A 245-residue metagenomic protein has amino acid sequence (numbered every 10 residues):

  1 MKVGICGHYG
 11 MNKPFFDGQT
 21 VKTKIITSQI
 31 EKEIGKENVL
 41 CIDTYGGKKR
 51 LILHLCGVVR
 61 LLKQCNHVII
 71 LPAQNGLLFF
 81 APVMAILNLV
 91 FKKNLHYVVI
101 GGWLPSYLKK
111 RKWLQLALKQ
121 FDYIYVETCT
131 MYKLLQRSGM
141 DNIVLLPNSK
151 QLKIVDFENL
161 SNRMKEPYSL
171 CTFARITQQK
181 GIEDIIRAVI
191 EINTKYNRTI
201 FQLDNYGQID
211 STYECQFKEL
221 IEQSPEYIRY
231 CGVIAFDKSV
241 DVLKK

Functional and structural regions predicted by a protein language model:
M1-D43: N-terminal subdomain of nucleotide-sugar transferases
G4-C6, F157, S161-K180, I186-E191 (+1 more regions): Conserved donor-binding/catalytic core segment of Leloir-type glycosyltransferases
Y9-N12, F173-Q178, I192, Q208-D210 (+1 more regions): Short donor-sugar binding/catalytic loops of nucleotide-sugar-dependent glycosyltransferases, especially enzymes
D43, Q202-C215, G232: Glycosyltransferase donor-sugar binding loop
A73-L77, N94-K110, Y123: A short, histidine- and acid-enriched strand-loop-helix "catalytic/donor-clamping" loop that lines the nucleotide-sugar
I86-F91, Y107-Y123: Membrane-proximal helix-turn-helix segments that form the acceptor-binding/catalytic region of lipid-linked
K119-F157: Donor nucleotide-sugar binding/catalytic pocket of nucleotide-sugar-dependent glycosyltransferases
T212-C215, P225-A235, V240-V242: Active-site donor-binding acidic/aromatic loop of nucleotide-activated sugar and phosphosugar transferases involved
